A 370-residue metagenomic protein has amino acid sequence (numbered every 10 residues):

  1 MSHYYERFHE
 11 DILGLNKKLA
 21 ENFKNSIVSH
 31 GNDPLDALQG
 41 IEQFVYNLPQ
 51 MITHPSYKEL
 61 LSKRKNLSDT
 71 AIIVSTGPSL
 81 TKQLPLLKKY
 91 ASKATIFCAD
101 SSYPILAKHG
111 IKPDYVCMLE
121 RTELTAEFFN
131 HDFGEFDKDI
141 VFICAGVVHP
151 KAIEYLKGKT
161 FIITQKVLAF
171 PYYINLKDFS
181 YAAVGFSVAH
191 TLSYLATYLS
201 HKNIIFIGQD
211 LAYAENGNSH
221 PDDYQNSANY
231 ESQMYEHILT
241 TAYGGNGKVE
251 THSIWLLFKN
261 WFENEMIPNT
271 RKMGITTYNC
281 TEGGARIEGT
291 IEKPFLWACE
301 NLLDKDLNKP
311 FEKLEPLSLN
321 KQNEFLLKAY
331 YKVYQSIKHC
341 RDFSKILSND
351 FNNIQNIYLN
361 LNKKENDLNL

Functional and structural regions predicted by a protein language model:
M1-I73, P78-T95, I105-K108, P113 (+4 more regions): N-terminal donor/sugar-recognition subdomains of glycan-related enzymes, prototypically the membrane-proximal stem
S68-I73, K88, C117-L119, F170-Y181 (+1 more regions): Short, basic, glycine/proline-bearing loop/turn elements
A94-C98, K112-R121, V141-I143, T160-Q165 (+2 more regions): Short hydrophobic/aromatic-enriched beta-strand-loop microsegments
C98, I143, I204-G208, E215 (+1 more regions): A structural signal for short, well-ordered beta-strand segments and their strand-loop junctions that often border
S102-I105, E123-A126, H149-K151, A169-F170 (+1 more regions): Short gly/pro/ser/thr-enriched loop/turn and capping motifs at secondary-structure boundaries
S102-Y103, H109-E120, A196-P221: Glycine-rich phosphate/pyrophosphate-binding loops and their adjacent beta-strand/loop elements at enzyme active sites
P150-L211: Active-site/ligand-binding-proximal alpha/beta "capping" segment
N218-E265: Phosphate-binding loop/pocket of nucleotide- and phosphate-handling active sites
